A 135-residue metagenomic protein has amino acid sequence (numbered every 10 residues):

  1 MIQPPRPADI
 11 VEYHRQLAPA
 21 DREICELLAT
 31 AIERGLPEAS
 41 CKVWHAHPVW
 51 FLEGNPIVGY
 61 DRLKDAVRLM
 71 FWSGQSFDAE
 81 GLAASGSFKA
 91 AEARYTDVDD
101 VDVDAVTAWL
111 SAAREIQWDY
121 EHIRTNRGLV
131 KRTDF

Functional and structural regions predicted by a protein language model:
M1-F135: Charge-dense, helix-prone N-terminal extensions
